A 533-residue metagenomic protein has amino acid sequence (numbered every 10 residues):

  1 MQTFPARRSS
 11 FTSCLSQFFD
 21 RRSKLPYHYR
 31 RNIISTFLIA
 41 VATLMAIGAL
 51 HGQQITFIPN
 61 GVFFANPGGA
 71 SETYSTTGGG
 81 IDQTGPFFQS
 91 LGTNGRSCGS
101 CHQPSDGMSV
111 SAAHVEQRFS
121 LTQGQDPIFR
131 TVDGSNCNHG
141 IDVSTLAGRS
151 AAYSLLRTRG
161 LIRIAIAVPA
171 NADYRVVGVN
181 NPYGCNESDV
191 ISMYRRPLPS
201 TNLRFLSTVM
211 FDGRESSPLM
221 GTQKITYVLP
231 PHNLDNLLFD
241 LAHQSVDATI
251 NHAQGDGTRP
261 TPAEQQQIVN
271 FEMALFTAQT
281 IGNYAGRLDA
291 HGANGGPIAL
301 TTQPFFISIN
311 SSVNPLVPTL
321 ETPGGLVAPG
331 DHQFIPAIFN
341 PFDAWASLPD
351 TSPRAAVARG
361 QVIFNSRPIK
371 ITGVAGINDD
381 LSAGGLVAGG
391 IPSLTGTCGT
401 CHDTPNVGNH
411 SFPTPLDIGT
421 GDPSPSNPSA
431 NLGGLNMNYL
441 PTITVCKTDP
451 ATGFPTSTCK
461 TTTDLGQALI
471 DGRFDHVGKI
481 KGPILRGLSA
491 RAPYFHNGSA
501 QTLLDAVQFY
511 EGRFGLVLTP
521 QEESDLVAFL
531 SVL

Functional and structural regions predicted by a protein language model:
M1-R31: N-terminal secretory signal peptides that target proteins for export/translocation
S10-F11, K24-Y27, I33-I34, G160-I162 (+2 more regions): Sequence-pattern detector for short linear motifs and compositional/periodic biases rather than a specific fold
S13, K24, I47-A49, C398: A composition/secondary-structure signal for short, hydrophobic, low-basic-content segments with alpha-helix propensity
S35-G48: Bacterial N-terminal signal peptides
G52-L533: Periplasmic c-type cytochrome electron-transfer domains
